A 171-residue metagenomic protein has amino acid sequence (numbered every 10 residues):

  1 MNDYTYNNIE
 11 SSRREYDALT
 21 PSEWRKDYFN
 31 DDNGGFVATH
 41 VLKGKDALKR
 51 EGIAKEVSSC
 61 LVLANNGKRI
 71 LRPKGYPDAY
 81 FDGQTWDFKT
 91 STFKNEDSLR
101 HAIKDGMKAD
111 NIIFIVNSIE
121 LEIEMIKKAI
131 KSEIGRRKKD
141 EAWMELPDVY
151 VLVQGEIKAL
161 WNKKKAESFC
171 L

Functional and structural regions predicted by a protein language model:
M1-I70, S91-L171: Metal-dependent nuclease catalytic core centered on acidic motifs
K74-P77: Acidic (E/D-rich), amphipathic helical modules within compact regulatory domains
A79, Q84-T92: Conserved catalytic cores of phosphodiester-cleaving nucleases, focusing on short active-site segments
